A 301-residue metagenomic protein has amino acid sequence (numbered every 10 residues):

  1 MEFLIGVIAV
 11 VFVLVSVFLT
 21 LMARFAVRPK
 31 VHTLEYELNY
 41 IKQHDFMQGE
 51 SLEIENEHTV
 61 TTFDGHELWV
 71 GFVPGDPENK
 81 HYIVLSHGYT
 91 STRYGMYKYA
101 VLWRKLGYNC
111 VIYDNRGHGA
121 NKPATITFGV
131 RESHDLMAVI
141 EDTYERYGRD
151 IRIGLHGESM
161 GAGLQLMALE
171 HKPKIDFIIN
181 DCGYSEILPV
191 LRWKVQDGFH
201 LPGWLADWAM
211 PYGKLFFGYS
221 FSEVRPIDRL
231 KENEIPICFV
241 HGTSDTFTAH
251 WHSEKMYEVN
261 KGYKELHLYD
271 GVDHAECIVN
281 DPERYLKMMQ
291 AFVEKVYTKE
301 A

Functional and structural regions predicted by a protein language model:
F3-T61, G71: An N-terminal hydrophobic leader/cap segment in hydrolases
V84, Y89-L102, N115: The serine-hydrolase catalytic nucleophile loop
Y99, I235, A249-E258: Short alpha-helix in the alpha/beta-hydrolase fold that links the catalytic acid
L102-K122: Conserved alpha/beta-hydrolase
I126-Y147: Alpha/beta-hydrolase active-site loop
M167-Y219: Hydrolase active-site cap/lid region
E232-E234, F239-H241, D245: Short beta-strand/loop motif that positions the catalytic acidic residue of the alpha/beta-hydrolase fold
V272, N280-A301: Catalytic active-site module of serine/aspartate enzymes centered on a nucleophile-bearing elbow/loop
